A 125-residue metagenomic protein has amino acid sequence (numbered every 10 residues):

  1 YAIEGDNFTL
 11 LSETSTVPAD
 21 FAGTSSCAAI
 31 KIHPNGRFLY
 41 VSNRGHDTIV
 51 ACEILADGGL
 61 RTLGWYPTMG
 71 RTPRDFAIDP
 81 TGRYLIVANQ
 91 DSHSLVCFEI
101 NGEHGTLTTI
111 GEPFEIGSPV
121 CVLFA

Functional and structural regions predicted by a protein language model:
Y1-F8, C52-G59, E99-T106: Short loop/turn segments immediately following beta-strands, especially the blade-tip and inter-blade linker loops
T14-S15, D20-A22, W65-G70, E112-E115: Surface loop/turn motifs at the tips and blade-to-blade linkers of beta-strand repeat domains
N35-R37, T81-R83: Short coil/turn segments that connect the beta-strands within blades of beta-propeller domains
R44, Q90-D91, I100: Short loop/turn segments immediately following the C-termini of beta-strands
Q90-V96, T108-A125: Blade-level signature of beta-propeller repeat domains, shared across WD40, Kelch, NHL, RCC1 and BNR/Asp-box propellers
